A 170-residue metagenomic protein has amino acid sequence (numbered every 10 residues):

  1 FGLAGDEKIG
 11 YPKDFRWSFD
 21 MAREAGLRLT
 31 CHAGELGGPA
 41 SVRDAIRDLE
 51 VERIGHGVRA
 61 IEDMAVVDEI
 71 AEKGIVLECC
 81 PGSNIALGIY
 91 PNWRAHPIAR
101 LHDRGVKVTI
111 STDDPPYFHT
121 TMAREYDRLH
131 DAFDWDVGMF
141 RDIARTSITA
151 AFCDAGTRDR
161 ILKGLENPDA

Functional and structural regions predicted by a protein language model:
F1-L3, L29-H32, E52-G55, L77-C79 (+1 more regions): Hydrophobic faces of well-ordered beta-strands that scaffold small-molecule active sites in alpha/beta enzyme cores
L3-K8, H32-L36, G57-R59, C80-A86 (+1 more regions): Active-site beta-loop-alpha junctions enriched in small/polar residues
I9-E50, I61-I75, N92-K107, W135-D136: Histidine/acidic residue-rich metal-binding segments in metalloenzymes
M21, D44, R100, R128 (+3 more regions): Alpha-helical scaffold segments in soluble metabolic enzymes
R53-D63, P116, A150, D154: Glycine-rich phosphate-binding active-site loops on the catalytic face of alpha/beta enzymes
V66, I70, M122-D134, D169: C-terminal helical cap(s) of enzyme catalytic domains, especially alpha/beta-barrels
R94-A132: C-terminal hydrophobic structural anchor segments that stabilize assembly/packing rather than catalytic chemistry
D134-A170: Mid-to-C-terminal alpha-helical segments outside catalytic/metal-binding sites
